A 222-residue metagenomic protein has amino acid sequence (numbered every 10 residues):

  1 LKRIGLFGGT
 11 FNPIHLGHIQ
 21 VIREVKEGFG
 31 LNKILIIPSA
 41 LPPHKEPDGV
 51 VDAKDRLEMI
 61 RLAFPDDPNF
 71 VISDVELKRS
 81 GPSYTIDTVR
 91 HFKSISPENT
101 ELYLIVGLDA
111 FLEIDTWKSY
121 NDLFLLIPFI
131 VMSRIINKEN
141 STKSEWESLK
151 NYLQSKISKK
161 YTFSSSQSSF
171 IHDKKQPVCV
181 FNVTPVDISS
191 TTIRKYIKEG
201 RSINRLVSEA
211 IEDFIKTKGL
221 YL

Functional and structural regions predicted by a protein language model:
L1-L222: Nucleotidyltransferase catalytic core that binds NTPs
